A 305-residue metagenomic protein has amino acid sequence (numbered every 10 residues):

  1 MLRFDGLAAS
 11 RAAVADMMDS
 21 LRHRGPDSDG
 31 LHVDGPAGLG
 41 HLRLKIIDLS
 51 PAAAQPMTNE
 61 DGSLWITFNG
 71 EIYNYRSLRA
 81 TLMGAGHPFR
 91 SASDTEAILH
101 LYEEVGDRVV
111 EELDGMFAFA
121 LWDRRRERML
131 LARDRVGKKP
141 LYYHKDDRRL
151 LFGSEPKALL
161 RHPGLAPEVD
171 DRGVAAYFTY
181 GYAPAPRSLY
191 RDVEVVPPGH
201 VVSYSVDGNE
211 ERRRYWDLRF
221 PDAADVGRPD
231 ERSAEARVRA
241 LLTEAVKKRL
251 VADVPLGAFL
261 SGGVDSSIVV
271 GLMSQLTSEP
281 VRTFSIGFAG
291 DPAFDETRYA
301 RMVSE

Functional and structural regions predicted by a protein language model:
M1-E305: Cysteine-centered catalytic environments shared across enzyme families
